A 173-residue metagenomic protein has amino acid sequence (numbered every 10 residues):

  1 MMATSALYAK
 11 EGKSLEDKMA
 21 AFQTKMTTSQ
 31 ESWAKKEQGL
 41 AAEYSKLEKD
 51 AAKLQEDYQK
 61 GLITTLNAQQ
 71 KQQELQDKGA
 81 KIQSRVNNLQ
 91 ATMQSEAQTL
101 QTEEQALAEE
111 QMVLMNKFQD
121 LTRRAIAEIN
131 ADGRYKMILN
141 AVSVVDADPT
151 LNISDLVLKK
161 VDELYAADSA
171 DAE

Functional and structural regions predicted by a protein language model:
M1-E173: Amphipathic, charged alpha-helical segments and their helix-to-coil junctions in extracytoplasmic/peripheral assemblies
